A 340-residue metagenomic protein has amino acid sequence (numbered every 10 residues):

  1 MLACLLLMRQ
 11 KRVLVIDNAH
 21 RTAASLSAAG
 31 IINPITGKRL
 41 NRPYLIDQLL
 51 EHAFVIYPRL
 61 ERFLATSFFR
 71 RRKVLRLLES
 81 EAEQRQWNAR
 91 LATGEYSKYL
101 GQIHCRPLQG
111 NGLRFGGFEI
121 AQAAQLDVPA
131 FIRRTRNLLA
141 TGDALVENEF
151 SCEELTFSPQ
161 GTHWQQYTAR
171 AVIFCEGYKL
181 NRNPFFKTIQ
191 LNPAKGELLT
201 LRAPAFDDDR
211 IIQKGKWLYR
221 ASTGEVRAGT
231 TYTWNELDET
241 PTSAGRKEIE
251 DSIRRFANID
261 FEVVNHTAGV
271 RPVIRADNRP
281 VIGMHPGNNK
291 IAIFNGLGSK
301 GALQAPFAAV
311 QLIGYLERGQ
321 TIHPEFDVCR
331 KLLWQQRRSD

Functional and structural regions predicted by a protein language model:
M1-R9, N18, L26, G30-I31 (+3 more regions): Active-site substrate-recognition segment that forms the wall of the catalytic cavity or substrate channel
L2-A3, T135, L312: Hydrophobic residues within alpha-helices that form the first helical element adjacent to the glycine-rich loop
L14: Conserved beta-strand positions in the Rossmann-like core of class I SAM-dependent methyltransferases
I31-G110, R114: Dinucleotide-binding Rossmann-like beta1-alpha1 core, especially the glycine-rich loop that anchors the ADP
L40-H52, F118-R134, T240-G245: Short beta-strand to alpha-helix junction loop
L113, F157-G161, Y167-T168, I274-R279 (+1 more regions): A short, glycine/Asx- and small/polar-enriched loop/turn that sits immediately N-terminal to a beta-strand
F118-A171, C175, P306: Helical element adjacent to the flavin cofactor pocket in flavoenzyme catalytic cores
N265-D340: C-terminal catalytic lobe of FAD-dependent flavoproteins
